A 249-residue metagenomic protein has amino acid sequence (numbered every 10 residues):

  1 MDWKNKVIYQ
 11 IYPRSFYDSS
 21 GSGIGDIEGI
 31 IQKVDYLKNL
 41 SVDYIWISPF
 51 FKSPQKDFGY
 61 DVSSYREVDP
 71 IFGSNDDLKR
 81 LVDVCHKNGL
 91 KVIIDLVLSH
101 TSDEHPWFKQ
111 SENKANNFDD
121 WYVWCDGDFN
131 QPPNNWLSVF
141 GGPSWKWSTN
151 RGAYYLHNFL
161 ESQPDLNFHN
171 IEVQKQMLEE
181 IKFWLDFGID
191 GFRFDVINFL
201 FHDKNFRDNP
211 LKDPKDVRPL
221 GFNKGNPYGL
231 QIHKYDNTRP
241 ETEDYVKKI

Functional and structural regions predicted by a protein language model:
M1-K182, D186, N198-I249: Acidic/aromatic-lined carbohydrate-recognition and catalytic surfaces of CAZymes acting on diverse glycans
F187-G191: A glycine-centered loop/beta-turn motif at secondary-structure junctions
F192-I197: Extended, hydrophobic alpha-helical segments in both membrane/secreted and soluble proteins
